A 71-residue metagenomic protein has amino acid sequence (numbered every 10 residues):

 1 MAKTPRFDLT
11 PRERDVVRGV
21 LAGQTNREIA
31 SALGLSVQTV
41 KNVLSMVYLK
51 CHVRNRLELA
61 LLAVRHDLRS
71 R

Functional and structural regions predicted by a protein language model:
A2-T39, R71: Helix-turn-helix DNA-binding segment
K3, L49-R71: Basic, Lys/Arg-enriched C-terminal extension of HTH/homeodomain DNA-binding domains
R12, V43-M46: Residues within the DNA-recognition helix of helix-turn-helix
R18, N42, L61: DNA-binding alpha-helical recognition surfaces that contact promoter or target DNA
N26, L44, R56: Helix-turn-helix DNA-binding elements, focusing on the entry/boundary residues of the two helices that contact DNA
